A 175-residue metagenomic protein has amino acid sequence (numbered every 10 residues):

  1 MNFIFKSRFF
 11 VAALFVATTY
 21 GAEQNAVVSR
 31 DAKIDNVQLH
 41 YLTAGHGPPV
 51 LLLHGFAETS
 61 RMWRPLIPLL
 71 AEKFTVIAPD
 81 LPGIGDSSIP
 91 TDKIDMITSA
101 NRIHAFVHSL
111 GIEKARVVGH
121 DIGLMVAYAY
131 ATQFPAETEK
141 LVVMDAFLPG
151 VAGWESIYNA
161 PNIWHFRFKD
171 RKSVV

Functional and structural regions predicted by a protein language model:
M1-P48, E72-F74, I112-E113: Alpha/beta-hydrolase fold catalytic core
N25-V27, N36-L39, P49, I77 (+2 more regions): Flexible "cap/lid" subdomain of the alpha/beta-hydrolase fold that forms the substrate-access gate
V37, L42-D86, F106: Conserved HGGG/HGGXW glycine-rich cap/lid loop of the alpha/beta-hydrolase fold
